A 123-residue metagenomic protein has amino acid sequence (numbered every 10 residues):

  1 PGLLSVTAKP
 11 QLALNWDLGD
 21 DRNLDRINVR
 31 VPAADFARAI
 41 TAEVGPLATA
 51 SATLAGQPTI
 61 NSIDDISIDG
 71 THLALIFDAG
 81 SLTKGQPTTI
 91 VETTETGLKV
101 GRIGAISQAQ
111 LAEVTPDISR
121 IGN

Functional and structural regions predicted by a protein language model:
P1-N123: Active-site-adjacent structural elements in enzyme catalytic cores
